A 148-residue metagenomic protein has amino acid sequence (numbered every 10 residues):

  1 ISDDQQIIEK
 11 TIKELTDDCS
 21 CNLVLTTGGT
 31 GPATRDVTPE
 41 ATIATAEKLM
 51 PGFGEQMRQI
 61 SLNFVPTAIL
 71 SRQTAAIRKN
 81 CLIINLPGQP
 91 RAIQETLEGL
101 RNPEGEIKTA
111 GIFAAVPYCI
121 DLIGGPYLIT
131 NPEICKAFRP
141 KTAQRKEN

Functional and structural regions predicted by a protein language model:
I1-N148: Non-catalytic beta/alpha edge segments that cap or flank active sites
